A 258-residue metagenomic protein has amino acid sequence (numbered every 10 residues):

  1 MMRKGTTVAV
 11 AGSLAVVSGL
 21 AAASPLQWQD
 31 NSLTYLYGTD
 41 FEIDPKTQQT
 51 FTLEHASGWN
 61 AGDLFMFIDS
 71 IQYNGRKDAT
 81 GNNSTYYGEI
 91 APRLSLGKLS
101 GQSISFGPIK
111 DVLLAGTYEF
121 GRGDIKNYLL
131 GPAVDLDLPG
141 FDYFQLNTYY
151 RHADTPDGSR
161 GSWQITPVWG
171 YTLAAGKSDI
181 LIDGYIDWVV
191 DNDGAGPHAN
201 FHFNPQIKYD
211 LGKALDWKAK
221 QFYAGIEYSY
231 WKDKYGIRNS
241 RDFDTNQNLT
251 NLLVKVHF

Functional and structural regions predicted by a protein language model:
M1-Q27: Cleavable N-terminal export/targeting peptides
A23-I71: Short glycine/proline- and aromatic-enriched beta-strand/turn motifs that initiate or cap beta-hairpins
A23-Q29, A61-F65, L96-L113, D137-Q145 (+2 more regions): Short loop/turn motifs that connect adjacent beta-strands in outer-membrane beta-barrel proteins
Y35-F41, S70-N74, G116-R122, T148-D154 (+3 more regions): Transmembrane beta-strands of outer-membrane beta-barrel pores
T47-F51, N82-I90, D124-L130, S159-I165 (+2 more regions): Residues that define the transmembrane beta-barrel architecture of outer-membrane proteins
L53-S57, I90-L96, L130-L136, T148 (+3 more regions): Residues on the lipid-exposed face of transmembrane beta-strands in outer-membrane beta-barrel proteins
F67-Y118, N200: Surface-exposed loop and membrane-interface regions of Gram-negative outer-membrane beta-barrel proteins
I207-F258: Predominantly the C-terminal beta-signal and adjacent terminal strand-loop region of outer-membrane beta-barrel
